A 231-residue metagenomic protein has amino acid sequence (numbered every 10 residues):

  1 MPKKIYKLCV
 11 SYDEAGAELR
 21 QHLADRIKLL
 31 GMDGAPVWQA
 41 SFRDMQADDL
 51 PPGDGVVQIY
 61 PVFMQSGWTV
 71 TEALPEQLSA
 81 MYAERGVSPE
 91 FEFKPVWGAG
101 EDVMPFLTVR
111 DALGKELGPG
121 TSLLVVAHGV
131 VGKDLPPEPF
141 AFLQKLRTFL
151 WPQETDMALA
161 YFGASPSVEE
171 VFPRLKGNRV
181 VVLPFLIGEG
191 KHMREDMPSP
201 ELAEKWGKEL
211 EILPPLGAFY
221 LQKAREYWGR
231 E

Functional and structural regions predicted by a protein language model:
M1-E231: Active-site-proximal alpha-helix that buttresses catalytic centers in soluble enzyme cores
